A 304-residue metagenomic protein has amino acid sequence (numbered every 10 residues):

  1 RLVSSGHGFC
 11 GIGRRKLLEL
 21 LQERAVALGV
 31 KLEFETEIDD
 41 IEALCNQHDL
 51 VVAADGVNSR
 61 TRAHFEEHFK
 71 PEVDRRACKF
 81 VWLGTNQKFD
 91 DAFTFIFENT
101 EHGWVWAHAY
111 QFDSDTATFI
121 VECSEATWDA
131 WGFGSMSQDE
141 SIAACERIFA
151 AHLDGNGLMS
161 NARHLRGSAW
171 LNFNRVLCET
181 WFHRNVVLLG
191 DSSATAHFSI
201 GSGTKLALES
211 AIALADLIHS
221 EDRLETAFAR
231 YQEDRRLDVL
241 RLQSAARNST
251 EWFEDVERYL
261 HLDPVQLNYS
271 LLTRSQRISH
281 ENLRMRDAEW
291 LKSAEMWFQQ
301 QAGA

Functional and structural regions predicted by a protein language model:
R1-W82, W290-A304: Conserved N-terminal helical subregion
S5-H7, G13, L28, D90-R175: Conserved FAD/dinucleotide-binding core of flavoprotein oxidoreductases
R15, S135-D139, G201-L208: Short, conserved loop/turn and helix-capping segments at secondary-structure boundaries that abut family-defining
I41, A109-Y110, W181: A structural signal for short hydrophobic beta-strand segments in well-ordered beta-sheet cores
V52-A53, G167-W252: Conserved mid-domain beta->alpha element of the FAD-binding
F65-F69, Q87, F97-E98, G134 (+1 more regions): Short, glycine/charged-enriched secondary-structure capping and boundary segments
F80-D91: Glycine-rich loop(s) and the adjacent beta-strand/alpha-helix scaffold that form part
D216-A304: C-terminal helical "tail/cap" subdomain of flavin- and related membrane-associated enzymes
